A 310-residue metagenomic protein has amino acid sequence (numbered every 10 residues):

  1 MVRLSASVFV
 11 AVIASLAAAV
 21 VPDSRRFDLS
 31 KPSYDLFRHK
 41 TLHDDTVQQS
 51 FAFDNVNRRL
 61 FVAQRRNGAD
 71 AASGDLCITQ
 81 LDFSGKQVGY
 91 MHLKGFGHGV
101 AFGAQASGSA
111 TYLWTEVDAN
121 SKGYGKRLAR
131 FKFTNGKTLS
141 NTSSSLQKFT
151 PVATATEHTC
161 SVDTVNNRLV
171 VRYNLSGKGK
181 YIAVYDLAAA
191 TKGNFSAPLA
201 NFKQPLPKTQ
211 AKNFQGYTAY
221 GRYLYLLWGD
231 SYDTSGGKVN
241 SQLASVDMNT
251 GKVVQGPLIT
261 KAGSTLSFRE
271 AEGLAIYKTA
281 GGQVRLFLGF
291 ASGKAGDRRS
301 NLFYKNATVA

Functional and structural regions predicted by a protein language model:
S33-H43, K86-H92, T142-P151, A197-P207 (+1 more regions): A short beta-strand motif characteristic of beta-propeller blades
R38-G74: Beta-strand-rich domains and repeat architectures in extracellular enzymes and scaffolds, especially beta-propellers
H43-N57, H98-T111, V152-V170, N213-G221 (+1 more regions): Structural signature of eukaryotic scaffold interfaces centered on beta-propeller domains
R66-A71, D118-G123, L175-G179, S231-S235 (+2 more regions): Short glycine/acidic-enriched loop and turn motifs that connect beta-strands
G74-S84, Y124-G136, K180-A190, K238-K252 (+1 more regions): Beta-propeller blade signature
L76-V117: Blade-loop segments of beta-propeller domains
P207-V254: Loop/turn-rich, solvent-exposed surfaces of beta-rich toroidal or solenoidal domains
K252-T279: Conserved blade-ending motifs and adjacent loop-strand segments that build the rim/top face of beta-propeller domains
